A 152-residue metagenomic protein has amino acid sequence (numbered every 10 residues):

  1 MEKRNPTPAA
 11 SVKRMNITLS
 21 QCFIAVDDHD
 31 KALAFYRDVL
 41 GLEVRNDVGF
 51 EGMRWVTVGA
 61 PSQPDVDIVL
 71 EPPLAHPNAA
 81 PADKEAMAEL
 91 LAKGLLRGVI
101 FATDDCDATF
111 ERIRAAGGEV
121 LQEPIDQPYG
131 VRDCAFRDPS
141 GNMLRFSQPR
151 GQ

Functional and structural regions predicted by a protein language model:
E2-F23, E43-R137, S147-Q152: Vicinal oxygen chelate
K31-A32, A108: Short Gly/charged-rich anion-binding patches and loops
A32-R37, I113, D138-G141: Conserved active-site tyrosine of GNAT-family acetyltransferases
